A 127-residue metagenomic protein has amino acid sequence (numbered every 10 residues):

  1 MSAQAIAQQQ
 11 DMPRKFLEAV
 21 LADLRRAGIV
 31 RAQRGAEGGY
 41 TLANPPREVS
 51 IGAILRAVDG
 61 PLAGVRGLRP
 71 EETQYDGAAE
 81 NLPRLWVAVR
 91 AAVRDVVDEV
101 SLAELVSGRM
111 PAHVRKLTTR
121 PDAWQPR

Functional and structural regions predicted by a protein language model:
M1-D11: A short alpha-helical element within helix-turn-helix/winged-helix DNA-binding domains across DNA-binding proteins
Q8, R25-R26: Alpha-helical residues within the helix-turn-helix
L21-A22: Short, hydrophobic-biased segments on the C-terminal half of alpha helices that form "recognition helices"
R26-I29, A57: Residue cluster at the C-terminal edge of the helix-turn-helix DNA-binding motif
G28-A43: Beta-hairpin "wing" of winged helix-turn-helix
I51, P70-R127: C-terminal regulatory/oligomerization modules of transcriptional regulators
